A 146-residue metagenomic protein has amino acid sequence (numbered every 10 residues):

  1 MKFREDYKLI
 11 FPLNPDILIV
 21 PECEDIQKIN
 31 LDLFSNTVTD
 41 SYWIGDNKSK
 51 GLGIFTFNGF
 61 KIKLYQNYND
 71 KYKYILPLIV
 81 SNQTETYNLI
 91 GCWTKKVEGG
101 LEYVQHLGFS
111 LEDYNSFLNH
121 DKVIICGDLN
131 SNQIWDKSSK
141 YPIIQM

Functional and structural regions predicted by a protein language model:
M1, C23, T94, D128-L129: Active-site metal-binding loops of divalent metal-dependent hydrolases
M1, Y65-Y68, G100-Q105: Short, flexible loop segments at the rims of nucleotide/cofactor-binding pockets, characterized by
K2-P12: Short, acidic/polar
P12-L13, N82-T84, S116-D121: Glycine-rich phosphate-binding loop signature in dinucleotide/nucleotide-binding domains
N14-V20: Proline-aspartate-enriched helix->loop->beta-strand connector
I17, L33, H106-M146: Metal-dependent phosphoesterases centered on the DNase I-like endonuclease/exonuclease/phosphatase
P21-K96: Structured beta-strand-rich core segments of catalytic domains in phosphoester-bond hydrolases
L78-V80, L89-N119: Internal catalytic-core helix/loop-beta-alpha segment that presents or stabilizes conserved functional determinants
